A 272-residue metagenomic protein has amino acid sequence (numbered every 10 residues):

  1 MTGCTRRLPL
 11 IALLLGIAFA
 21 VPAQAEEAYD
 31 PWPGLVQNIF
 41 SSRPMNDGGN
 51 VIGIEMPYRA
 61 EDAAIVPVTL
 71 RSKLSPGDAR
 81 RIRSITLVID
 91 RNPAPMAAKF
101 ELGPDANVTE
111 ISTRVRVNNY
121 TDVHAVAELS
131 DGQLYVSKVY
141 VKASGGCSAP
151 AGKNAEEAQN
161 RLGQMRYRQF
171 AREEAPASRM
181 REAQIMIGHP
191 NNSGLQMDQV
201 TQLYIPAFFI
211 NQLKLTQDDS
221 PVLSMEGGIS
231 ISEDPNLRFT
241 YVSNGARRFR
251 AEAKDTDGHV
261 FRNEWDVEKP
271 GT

Functional and structural regions predicted by a protein language model:
P9-A18: Bacterial N-terminal signal peptides
A28, S144-Y167, P270-T272: Low-complexity, Pro/Ser/Thr- and charge-rich linker/hinge segments at domain boundaries
V36-A63, E157-M180: N-terminal edge beta-strand
E55, P67-P76, E182-G188, D198-L203: Short edge beta-strand/loop segments characteristic of extracellular beta-sandwich folds
S84-V88, Q212-T216, E252: Beta-strand signatures of extracellular beta-sandwich domains
G103-I111, I229-R238: Aromatic sugar-binding surface patches on proteins that engage polysaccharides or sugar-phosphate polymers
R114-Y120, T240-A246: Surface-exposed, short loops/turns at beta-strand junctions within beta-sandwich domains
L129-V136, K254-N263: Short acidic/polar inter-strand loop motif in beta-rich domains
